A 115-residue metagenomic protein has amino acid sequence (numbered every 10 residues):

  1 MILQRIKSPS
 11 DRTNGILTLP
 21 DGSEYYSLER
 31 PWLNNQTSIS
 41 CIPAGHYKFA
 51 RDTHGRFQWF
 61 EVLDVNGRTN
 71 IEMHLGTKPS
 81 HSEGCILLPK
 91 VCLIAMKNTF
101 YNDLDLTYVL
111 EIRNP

Functional and structural regions predicted by a protein language model:
M1-P115: Cell wall/extracellular polymer interaction/catalysis modules
